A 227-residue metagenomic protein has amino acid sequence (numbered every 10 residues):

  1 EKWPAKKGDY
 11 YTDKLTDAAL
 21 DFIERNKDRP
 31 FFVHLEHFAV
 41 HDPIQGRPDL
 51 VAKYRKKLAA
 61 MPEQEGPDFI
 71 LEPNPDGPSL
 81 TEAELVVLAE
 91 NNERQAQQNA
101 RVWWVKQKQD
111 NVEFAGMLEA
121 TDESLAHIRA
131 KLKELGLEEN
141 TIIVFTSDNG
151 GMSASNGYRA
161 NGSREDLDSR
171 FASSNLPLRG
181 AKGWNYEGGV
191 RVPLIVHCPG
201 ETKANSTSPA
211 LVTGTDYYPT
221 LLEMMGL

Functional and structural regions predicted by a protein language model:
E1-T213, M224-L227: Active-site-proximal cap/lid insertion segments
G214, Y218: Zinc-coordinating Cys/His ligand positions in small cysteine/histidine-rich zinc-finger domains
